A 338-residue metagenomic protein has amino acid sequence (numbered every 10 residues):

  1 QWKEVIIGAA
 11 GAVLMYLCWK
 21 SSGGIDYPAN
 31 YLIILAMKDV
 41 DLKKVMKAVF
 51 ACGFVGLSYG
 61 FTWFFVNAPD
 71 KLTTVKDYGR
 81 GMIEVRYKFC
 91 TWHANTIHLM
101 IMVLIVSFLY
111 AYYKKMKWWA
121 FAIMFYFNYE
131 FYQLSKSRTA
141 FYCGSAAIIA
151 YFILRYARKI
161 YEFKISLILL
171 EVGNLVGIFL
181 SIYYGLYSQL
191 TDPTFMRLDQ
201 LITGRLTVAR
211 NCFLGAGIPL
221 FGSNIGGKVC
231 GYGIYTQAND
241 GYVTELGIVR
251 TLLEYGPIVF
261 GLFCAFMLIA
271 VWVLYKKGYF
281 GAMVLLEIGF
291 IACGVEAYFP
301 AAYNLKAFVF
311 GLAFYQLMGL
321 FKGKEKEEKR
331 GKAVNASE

Functional and structural regions predicted by a protein language model:
Q1-I6, Y113-A120, E162-I165, V271-L285: Membrane-interface helix-loop-helix junctions at transmembrane boundaries of multi-pass membrane enzymes, predominantly
A12-L57: Transmembrane alpha-helical segments and their membrane-water interfaces
K43-V49, M116-A120, K159-G173: Membrane-interfacial entry segments at the cytosolic side of transmembrane helices
F50-A68, A94-Y151: Alpha-helical transmembrane segments of multi-pass inner-membrane proteins
R155-M196: A membrane-periplasm/extracellular boundary helix in multi-pass inner-membrane enzymes that assemble envelope glycans
T194-Y255: Long extracytoplasmic/lumenal interhelical loops at the membrane interface of multi-pass membrane proteins
Y255-F290, K324: Hydrophobic transmembrane alpha-helices and their immediate junctions
L286-F290, P300-E338: Transmembrane alpha-helices of multi-pass inner-membrane enzymes
